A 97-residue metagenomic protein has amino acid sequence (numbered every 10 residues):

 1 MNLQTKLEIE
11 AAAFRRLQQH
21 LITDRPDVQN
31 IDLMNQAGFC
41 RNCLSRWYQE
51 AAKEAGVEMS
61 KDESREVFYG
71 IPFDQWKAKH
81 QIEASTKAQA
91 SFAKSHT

Functional and structural regions predicted by a protein language model:
M1-T97: Domain-level signature for proteins that mediate thiol-based redox and metal-cofactor handling
